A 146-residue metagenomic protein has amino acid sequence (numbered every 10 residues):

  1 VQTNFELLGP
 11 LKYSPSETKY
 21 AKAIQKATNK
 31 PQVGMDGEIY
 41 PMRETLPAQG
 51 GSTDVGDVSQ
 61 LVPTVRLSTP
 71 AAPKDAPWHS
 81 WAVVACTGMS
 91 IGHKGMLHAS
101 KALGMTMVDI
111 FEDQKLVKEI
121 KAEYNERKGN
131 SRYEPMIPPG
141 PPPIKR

Functional and structural regions predicted by a protein language model:
V1-R146: Metal-dependent amide/peptide-bond hydrolase catalytic core, centered on the "pita-bread" metallohydrolase fold
